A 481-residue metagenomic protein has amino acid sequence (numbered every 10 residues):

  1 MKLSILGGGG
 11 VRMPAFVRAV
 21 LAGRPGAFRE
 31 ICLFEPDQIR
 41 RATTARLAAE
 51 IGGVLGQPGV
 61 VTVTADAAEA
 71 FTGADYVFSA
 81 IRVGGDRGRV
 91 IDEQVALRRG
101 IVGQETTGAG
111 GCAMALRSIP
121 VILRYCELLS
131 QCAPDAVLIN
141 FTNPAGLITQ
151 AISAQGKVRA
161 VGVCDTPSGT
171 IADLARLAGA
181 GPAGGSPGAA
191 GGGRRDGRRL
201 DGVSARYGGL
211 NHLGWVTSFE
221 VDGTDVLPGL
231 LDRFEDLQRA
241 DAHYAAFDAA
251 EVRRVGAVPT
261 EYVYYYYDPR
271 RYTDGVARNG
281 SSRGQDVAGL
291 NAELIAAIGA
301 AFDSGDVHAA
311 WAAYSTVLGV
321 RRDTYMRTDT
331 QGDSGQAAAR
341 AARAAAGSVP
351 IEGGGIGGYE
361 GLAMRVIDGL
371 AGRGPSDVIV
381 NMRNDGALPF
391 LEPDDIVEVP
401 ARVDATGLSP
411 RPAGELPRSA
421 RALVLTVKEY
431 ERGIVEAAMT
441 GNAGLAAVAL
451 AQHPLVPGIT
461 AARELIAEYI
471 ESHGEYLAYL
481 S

Functional and structural regions predicted by a protein language model:
K2-I31: N-terminal Rossmann-like dinucleotide-binding module
A27-A49: NAD(P)-binding Rossmann-fold cofactor-contacting core
V60-G73: Short acidic low-complexity segments
D75, R82, N143: Short glycine-/small-residue-rich Rossmann-like dinucleotide-binding loops
R87-A154: Rossmann-fold NAD(P)-binding glycine/threonine-rich loop
Y125-G185, G191-D225: Internal, well-ordered domain-core segments that constitute the primary functional module of diverse proteins
D196-S481: Long, compositionally biased stretches enriched for glycine and/or charged residues
